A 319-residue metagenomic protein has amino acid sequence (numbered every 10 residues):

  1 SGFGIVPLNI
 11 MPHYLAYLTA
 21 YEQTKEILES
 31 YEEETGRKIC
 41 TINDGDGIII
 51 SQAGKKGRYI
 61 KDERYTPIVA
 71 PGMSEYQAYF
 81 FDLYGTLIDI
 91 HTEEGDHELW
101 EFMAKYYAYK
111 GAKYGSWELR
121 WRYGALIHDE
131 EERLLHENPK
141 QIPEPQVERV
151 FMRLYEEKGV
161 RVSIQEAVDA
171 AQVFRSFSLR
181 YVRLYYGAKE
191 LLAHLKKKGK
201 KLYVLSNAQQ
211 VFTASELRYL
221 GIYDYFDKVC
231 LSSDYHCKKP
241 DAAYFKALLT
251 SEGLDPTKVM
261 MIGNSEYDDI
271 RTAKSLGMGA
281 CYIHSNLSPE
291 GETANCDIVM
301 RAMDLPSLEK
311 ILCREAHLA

Functional and structural regions predicted by a protein language model:
G2-I68: C-terminal and late-domain segments of enzyme folds
Y17-E22, H91-E98, H136-P143: Short, flexible/disordered intra-domain loops and linkers
Y17-L18, S178-V182, N207-A208, C237: Short, flexible loop segments at the rims of nucleotide/cofactor-binding pockets, characterized by
N43-G45, L83, S206-A208: Short, well-ordered beta-to-alpha junction loops that form the rim of enzyme active sites and present histidine/acidic
E63-Y79, I90-H91, Y114, Q165 (+3 more regions): Asp-based, Mg2+/Mn2+-dependent phosphohydrolase catalytic module
T66-R122: Active-site neighborhood of HAD-like aspartate-dependent phosphohydrolases
A104, W117-V173: A metal-dependent, Asp-based hydrolase signature
I142-R149, S176-Y203, A214: Short, acidic loop-to-helix structural element flanking the phosphoryl-transfer center in phosphate-processing enzymes
